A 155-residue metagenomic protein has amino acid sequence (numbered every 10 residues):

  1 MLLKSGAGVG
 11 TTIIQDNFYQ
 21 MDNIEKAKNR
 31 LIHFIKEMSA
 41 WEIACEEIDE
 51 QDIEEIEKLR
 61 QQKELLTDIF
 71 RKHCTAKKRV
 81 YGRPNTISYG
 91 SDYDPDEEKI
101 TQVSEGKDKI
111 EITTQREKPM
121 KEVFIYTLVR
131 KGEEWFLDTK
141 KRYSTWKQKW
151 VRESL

Functional and structural regions predicted by a protein language model:
M1-Q20: N-terminal amphipathic/basic-hydrophobic helices that include classical n-h-c signal peptides and signal-anchor
S5-A7, I35, K63, F70: Generic low-complexity, intrinsically disordered sequence content enriched in small uncharged/hydrophobic residues
F18-A44: Short, aromatic-enriched amphipathic alpha-helices that serve as compact interaction elements
A27, L31, I35, Q102-K109 (+3 more regions): Low-complexity, intrinsically disordered terminal/linker segments enriched in charged and Gly/Pro repeats
N29-R30, A40-V80: Short, well-ordered alpha-helical segments enriched in acidic and aromatic residues
K63-M120: Surface-exposed, charged secondary-structure patches
